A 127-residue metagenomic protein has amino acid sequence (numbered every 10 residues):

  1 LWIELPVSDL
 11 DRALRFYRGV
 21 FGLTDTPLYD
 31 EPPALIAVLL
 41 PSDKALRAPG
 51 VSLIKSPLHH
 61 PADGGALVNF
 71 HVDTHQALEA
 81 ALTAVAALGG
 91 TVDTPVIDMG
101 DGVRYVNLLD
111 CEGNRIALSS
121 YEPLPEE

Functional and structural regions predicted by a protein language model:
L1-R15, V68-F70, S120-E127: N-terminal beta-strand motif that seeds the catalytic metal site of vicinal oxygen chelate
E4-A48: Core segments of cupin and vicinal oxygen chelate
L5, L28, L82-E127: Vicinal oxygen chelate
D9, T74-A77, D110: Acidic/polar helix N-cap motif
F16, Q76-A84: Short amphipathic alpha-helices within nucleic acid-binding modules
I36, G50, N69, Y105-N107: Short hydrophobic/aromatic beta-strand element in the GNAT-like acyltransferase core that lines or flanks the acyl-donor
A45-S56, V103: Conserved, structured core segments of small domains
L53-L58, Y121-P123: Acetyl-CoA-dependent GNAT
